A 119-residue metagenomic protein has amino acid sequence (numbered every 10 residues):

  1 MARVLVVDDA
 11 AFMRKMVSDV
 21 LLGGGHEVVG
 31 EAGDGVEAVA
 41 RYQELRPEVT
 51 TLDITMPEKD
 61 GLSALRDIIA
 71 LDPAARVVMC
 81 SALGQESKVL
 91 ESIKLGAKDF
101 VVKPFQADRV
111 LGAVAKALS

Functional and structural regions predicted by a protein language model:
A11-G30: Two-component/phosphorelay signaling modules centered on CheY-like receiver
D34-E37, E58-S63: Acidic catalytic/metal-coordinating carboxylates
A40, L62-A74: Short amphipathic alpha-helix used as the core "switch/output" element in two-component signaling
L45-T51: Active-site beta3 strand of CheY-like receiver
P57-E58, Q85: The feature encodes the CheY-like receiver
S87, F105-A115: C-terminal output helix
